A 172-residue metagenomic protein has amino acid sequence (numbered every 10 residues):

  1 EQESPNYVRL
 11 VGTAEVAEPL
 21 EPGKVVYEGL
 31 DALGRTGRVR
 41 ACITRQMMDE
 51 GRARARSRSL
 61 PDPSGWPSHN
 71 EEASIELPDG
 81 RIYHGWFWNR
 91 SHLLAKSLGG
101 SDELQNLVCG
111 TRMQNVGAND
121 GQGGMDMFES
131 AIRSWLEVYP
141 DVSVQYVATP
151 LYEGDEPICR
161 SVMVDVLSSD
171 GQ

Functional and structural regions predicted by a protein language model:
E1-D31: N-terminal module-boundary/linker segments of secreted carbohydrate-active enzymes
P19-Q172: Domain-level detector of nuclease and nuclease-like folds in predominantly extracellular/periplasmic contexts
